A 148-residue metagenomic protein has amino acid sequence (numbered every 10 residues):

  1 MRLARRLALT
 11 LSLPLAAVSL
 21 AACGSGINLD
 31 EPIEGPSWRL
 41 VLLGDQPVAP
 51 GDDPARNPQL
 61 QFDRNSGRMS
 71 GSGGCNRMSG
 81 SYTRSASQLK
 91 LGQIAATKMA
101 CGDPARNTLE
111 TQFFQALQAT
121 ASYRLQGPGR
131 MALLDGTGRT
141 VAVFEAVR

Functional and structural regions predicted by a protein language model:
R2, R6-L11, V18-R148: Lipid interaction determinants
